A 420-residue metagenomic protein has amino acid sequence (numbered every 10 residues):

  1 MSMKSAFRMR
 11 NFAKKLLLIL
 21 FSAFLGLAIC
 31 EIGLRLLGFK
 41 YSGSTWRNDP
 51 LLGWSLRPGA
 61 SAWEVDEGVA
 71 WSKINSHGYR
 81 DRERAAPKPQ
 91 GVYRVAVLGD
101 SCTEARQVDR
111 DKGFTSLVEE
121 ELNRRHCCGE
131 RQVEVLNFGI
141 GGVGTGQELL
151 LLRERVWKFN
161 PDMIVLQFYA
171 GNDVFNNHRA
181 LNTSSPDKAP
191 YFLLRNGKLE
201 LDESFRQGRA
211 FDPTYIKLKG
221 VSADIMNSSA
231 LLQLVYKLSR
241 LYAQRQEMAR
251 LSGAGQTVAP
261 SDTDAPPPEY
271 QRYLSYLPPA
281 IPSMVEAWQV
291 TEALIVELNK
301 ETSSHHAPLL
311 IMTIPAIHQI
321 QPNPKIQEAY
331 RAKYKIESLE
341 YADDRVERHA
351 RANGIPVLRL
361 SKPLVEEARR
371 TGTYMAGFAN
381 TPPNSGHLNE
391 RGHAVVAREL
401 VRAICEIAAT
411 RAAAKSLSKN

Functional and structural regions predicted by a protein language model:
M1-R94, D109, K158-D162, V174-H178 (+3 more regions): N-terminal secretory targeting modules
L18, P356, N380-N420: Histidine-centered active-site loop/cap adjacent to the catalytic His in serine esterases/O-acetyl transfer systems
E31, D100, E148, I164 (+5 more regions): Generic structural signal for small/hydrophobic residues in well-ordered secondary structure, especially within
L37-G129, G255-Y270, L364-P383, N420: Membrane/wall-proximal cationic-aromatic binding patches
V69-K73, A85, Q90, R94-A96 (+3 more regions): Conserved SGNH/GDSL esterase-like catalytic core that processes O-acyl groups on lipids and polysaccharides
V95, Q107-D111, G141, T145 (+7 more regions): Solvent-exposed, acidic/flexible segments
K112, A170-I355, L360-R370, P382 (+1 more regions): Serine-dependent acyl-ester chemistry module
S116, E120, L150, E154 (+7 more regions): Solvent-exposed, polar/charged alpha-helical surfaces in well-ordered, non-transmembrane soluble domains, broadly
